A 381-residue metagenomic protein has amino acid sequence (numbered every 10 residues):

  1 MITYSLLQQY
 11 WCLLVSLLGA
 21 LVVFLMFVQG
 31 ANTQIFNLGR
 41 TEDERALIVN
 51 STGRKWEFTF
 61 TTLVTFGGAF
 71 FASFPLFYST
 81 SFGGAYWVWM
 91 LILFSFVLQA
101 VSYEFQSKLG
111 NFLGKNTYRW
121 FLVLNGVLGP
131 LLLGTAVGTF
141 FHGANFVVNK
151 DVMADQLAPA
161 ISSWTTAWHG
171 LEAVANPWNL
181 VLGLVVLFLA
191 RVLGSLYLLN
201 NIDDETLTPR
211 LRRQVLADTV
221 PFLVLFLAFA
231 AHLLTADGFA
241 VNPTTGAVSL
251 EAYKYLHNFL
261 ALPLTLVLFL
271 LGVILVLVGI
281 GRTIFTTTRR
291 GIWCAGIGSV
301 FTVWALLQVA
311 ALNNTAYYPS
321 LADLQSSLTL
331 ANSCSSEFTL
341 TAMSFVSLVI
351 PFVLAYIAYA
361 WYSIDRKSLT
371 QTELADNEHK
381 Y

Functional and structural regions predicted by a protein language model:
M1-F60, V64-G67: N-terminal signal-anchor module of multipass membrane proteins
Q8-S16, K115-L133, P209-F222, T286-V300: Alpha-helical transmembrane segments and their helix-start/interface "positive-inside/aromatic belt" motifs in integral
V23-F36, V97-N111, N145-M153, L184-L207 (+2 more regions): Juxtamembrane interface elements at the cytosolic ends of transmembrane helices in multi-pass membrane proteins
G53-P75, L131, V224-A228: A generic, lipid-embedded transmembrane alpha helix
F82-W89, L98-F188: Membrane-interface helix-loop-helix junctions at boundaries between adjacent transmembrane segments
V137-A160, A231-G246, V309-D323: Membrane-helix interface motif
W164-L189, Y255-I274, S333-L354: Hydrophobic alpha-helical transmembrane segments
V248-Y253, Y318-L340: Short, membrane-exposed interhelical loops at transmembrane-helix boundaries
